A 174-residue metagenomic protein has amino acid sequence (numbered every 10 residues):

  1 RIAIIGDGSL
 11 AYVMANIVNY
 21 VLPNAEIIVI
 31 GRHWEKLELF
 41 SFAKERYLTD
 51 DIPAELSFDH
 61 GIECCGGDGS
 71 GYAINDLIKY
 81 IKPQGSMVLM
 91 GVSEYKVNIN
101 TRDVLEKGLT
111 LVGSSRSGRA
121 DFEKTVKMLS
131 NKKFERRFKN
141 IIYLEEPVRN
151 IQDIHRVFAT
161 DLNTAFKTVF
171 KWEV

Functional and structural regions predicted by a protein language model:
R1-D50: Mid-domain Rossmann-like dinucleotide-binding core that forms the NAD(H)/NADP(H) cofactor-binding site
A3-I5, I62, V88, V169-K171: Structural motif
S9, W34-E35, D68-Y72, Y95-K96 (+2 more regions): Short alpha-helical
V21-P23, L37-T110: Glycine-rich cofactor phosphate-binding loops and adjacent beta1-alpha1 units of small-molecule cofactor enzyme domains
I28, S86-V88, V112, V169: Structural detector of well-ordered beta-strand residues that form the stable sheet scaffold of enzyme domains
G31-R32, C65-G66, M90-V92, S115 (+1 more regions): Active-site proximal loops enriched in glycine and acidic residues that flank catalytic Cys/His/Asp and coordinate
N75, R119-V174: C-terminal hydrophobic helical "lid"/dimerization subdomain of Rossmann-like NAD(P)H-dependent oxidoreductases
V112-R119: A short acidic, glycine-rich active-site loop that binds or catalyzes chemistry on phosphate/adenosine moieties
